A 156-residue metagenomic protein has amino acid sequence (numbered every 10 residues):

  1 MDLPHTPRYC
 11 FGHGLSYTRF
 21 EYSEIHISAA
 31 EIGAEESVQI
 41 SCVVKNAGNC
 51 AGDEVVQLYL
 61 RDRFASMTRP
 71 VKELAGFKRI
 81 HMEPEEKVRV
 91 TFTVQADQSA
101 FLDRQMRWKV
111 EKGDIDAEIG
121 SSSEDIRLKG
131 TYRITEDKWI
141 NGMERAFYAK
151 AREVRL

Functional and structural regions predicted by a protein language model:
M1-D53, Y59, P84, K112 (+3 more regions): Secreted, periplasmic, or luminal enzymes acting at the cell surface/secretory milieu
P7-Y9, I80, F101, W108: Short, flexible coil/turn micro-motifs enriched in small/turn-prone residues
S28, G76-K78, M106: Short, conserved secondary-structure segments in the cores of folded domains
A47-N49, R63-A65, D97, S122-E124: Short coil/turn motifs at secondary-structure junctions
N49-S66, K72-L74: Short acidic, flexible loop segments centered on an aromatic residue
S66-L102: Intrinsically disordered, low-complexity Pro/Gly/Ser/Thr-rich segments with frequent PxxP/GP/PP motifs and embedded
Q98-D114: Short glycine/proline/serine/threonine-rich loop/turn segments at secondary-structure transition edges
I126-G130: Extracellular and select intracellular beta-sandwich modules with Ser/Thr-enriched, small-residue motifs on
